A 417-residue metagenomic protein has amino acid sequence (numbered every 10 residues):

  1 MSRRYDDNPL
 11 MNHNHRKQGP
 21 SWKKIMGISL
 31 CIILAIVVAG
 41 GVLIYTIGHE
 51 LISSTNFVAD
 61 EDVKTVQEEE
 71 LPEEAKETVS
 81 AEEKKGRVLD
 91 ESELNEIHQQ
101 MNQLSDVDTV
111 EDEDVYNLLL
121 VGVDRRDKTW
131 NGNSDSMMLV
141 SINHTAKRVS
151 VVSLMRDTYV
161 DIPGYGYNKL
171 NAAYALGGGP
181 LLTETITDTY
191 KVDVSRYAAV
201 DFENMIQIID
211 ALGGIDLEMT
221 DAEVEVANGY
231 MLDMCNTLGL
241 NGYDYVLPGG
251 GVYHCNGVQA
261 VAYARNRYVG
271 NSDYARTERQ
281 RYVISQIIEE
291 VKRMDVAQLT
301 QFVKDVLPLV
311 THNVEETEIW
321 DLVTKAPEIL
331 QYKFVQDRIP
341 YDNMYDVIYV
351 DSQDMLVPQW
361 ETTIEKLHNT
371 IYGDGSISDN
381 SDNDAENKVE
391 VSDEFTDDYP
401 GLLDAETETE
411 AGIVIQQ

Functional and structural regions predicted by a protein language model:
S2-N14, S21-A146, M355: Entry/capping segment at the start of metal-dependent catalytic domains with acidic active-site entry clusters
S80-D108, D114-Y116, D127, I162 (+2 more regions): C-terminal solvent-exposed extensions
E113-Y116, G132-M137, A146-L154, Y165-Y167 (+8 more regions): Extracytoplasmic
D124-T129, N168-L176, K191-R196, N266-A275 (+3 more regions): Second-shell loop/turn segments in exported
S134-S136, Y167, N171, G179-T187 (+8 more regions): Extracytoplasmic/secreted envelope proteins and their assembly/folding machinery, especially bacterial periplasmic
S141-H144, Y159, A175, T187-K191 (+6 more regions): Sec-exported extracytoplasmic/periplasmic mature domains
A172-L240, N313-E315, I319: Amphipathic, coiled-coil-like alpha-helical scaffolding segments used for oligomerization/assembly
D210-Q298: Flexible, polar/acidic helix-loop-strand segments at domain edges
